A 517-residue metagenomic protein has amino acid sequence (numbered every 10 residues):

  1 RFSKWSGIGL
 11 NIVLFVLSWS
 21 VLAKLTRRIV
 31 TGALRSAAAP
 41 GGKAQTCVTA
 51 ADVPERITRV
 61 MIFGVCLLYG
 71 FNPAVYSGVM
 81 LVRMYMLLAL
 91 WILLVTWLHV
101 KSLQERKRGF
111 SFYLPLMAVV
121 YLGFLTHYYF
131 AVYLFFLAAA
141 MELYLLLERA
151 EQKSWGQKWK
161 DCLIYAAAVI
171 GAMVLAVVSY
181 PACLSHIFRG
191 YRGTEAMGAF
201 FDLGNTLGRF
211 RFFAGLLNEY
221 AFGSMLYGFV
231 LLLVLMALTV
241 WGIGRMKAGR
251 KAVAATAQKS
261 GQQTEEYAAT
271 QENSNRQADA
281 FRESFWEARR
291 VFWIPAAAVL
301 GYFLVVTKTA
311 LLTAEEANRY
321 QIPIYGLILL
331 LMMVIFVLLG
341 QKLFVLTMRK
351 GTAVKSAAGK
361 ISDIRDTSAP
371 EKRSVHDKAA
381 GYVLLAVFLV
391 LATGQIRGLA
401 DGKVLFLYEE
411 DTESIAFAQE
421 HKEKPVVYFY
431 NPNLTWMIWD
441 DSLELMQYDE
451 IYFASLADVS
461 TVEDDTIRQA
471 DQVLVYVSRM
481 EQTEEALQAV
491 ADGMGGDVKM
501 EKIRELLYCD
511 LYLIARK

Functional and structural regions predicted by a protein language model:
G9-A37, G41, L94: Transmembrane-helix motifs of polytopic, lipid-linked glycan transferases
V21-K24, F71, S77, M86-R106 (+2 more regions): Specific aromatic-rich, kink-prone transmembrane helix
V53-R56, I170, G249-A257, E265 (+4 more regions): Signature aromatic-anchored transmembrane alpha helix within multi-pass, membrane-resident enzymes that catalyze glycan
F63-C66, V120, Y165-M173, A254-T256 (+3 more regions): Transmembrane alpha-helix segments characteristic of polytopic inner-membrane glycan-assembly/cell-envelope
V65-C66, S111-Y128, G171: Membrane-interface alpha helices of multi-pass inner-membrane proteins
M86-L88, V132, E265, A269 (+3 more regions): Hydrophobic/aromatic-rich transmembrane helices and adjacent perimembrane loops
L125, L134-A138, Y144, W159-T239: Transmembrane-lumen/periplasm boundary regions of multi-pass, lipid-linked membrane glycan transferases
V387-Y508: Catalytic lumenal/periplasmic loop and adjoining terminal transmembrane helix of membrane glycan-assembly enzymes
